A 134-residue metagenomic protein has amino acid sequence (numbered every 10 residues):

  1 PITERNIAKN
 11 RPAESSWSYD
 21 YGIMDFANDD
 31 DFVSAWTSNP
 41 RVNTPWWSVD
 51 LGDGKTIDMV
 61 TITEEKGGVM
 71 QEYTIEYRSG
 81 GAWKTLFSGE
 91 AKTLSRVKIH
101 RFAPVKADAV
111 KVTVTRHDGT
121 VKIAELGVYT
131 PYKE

Functional and structural regions predicted by a protein language model:
P1-G54, E65-E72, G89-R96, P104 (+1 more regions): Disordered, acidic Ser/Thr/Pro-rich linker "stalks" and the adjacent N-terminal cap of the next globular domain
D53, S79, A103-K106, G119: Extracytoplasmic/secreted proteins and extracellular or luminal domains
M59, A109-K111: Short, conserved beta-strand segments of beta-strand-rich sandwich/propeller modules, principally
T61-F87: Extracellular ligand-binding interfaces
T113-G119: Short beta-strand-plus-loop segments that form exposed binding edges in beta-rich domains
